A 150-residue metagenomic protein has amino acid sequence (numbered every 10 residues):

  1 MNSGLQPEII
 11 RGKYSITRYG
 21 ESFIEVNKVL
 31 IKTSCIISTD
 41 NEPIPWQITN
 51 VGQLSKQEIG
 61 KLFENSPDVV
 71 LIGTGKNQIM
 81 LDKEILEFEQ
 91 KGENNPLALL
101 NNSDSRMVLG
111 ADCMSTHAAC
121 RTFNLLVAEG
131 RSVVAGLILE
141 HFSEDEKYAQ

Functional and structural regions predicted by a protein language model:
M1-G60, N65, V127-Q150: Non-catalytic interface/targeting segments
L62-M114: Mid-chain, well-packed structural core segment of small domains
G75-I79, N124-S132: Noncatalytic linker/hinge segments flanking ATPase motor cores
K76-I79, A118-A119, H141-F142: A short acidic, glycine/proline-enriched capping/turn motif at secondary-structure boundaries, especially helix N-cap
L81-K83, F123, D145-E146: Short glycine-/acidic-enriched loop or helix-start segments at secondary-structure transitions that form or flank
M114-V127: Long, charge-dense
